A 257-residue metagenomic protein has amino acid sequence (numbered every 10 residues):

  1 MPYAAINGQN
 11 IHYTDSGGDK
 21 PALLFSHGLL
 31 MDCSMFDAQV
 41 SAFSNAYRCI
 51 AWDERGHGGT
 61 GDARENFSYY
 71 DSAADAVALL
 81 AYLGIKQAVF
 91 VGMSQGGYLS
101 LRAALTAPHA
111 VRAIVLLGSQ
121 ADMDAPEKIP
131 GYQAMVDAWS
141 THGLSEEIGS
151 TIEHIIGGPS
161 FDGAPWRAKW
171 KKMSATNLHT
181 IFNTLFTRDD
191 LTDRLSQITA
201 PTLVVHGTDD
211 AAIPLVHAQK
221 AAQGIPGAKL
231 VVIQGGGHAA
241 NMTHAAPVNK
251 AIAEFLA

Functional and structural regions predicted by a protein language model:
Q9-E65: Conserved HGGG/HGGXW glycine-rich cap/lid loop of the alpha/beta-hydrolase fold
Y70-A88: Conserved acidic catalytic loop of the alpha/beta-hydrolase fold
Y98-T106, A110-T141: Flexible "cap/lid" loop of the alpha/beta hydrolase fold
D124-P130, H142-S196: Conserved alpha/beta-hydrolase catalytic His-Asp/Glu region
I198, V204-H206, D210: Short beta-strand/loop motif that positions the catalytic acidic residue of the alpha/beta-hydrolase fold
A211-H217: Conserved alpha/beta-hydrolase "acid-adjacent" motif
Q219-A239: Catalytic histidine neighborhood in serine/cysteine hydrolases with alpha/beta-hydrolase-type architecture
G236-A245, N249: Catalytic histidine-centered segment of alpha/beta-hydrolase-like enzymes
